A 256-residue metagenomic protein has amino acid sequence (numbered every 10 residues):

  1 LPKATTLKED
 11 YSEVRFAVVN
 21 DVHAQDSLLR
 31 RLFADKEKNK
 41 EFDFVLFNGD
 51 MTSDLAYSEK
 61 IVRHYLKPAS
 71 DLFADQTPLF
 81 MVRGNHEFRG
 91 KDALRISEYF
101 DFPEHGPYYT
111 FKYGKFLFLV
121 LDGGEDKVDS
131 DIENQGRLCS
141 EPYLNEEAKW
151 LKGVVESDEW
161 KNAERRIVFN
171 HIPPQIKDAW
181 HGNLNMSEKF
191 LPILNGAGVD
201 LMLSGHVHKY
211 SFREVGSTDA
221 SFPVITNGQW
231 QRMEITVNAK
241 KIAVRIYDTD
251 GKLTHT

Functional and structural regions predicted by a protein language model:
L1, E59-W160, H181, K189-N195 (+2 more regions): Extended active-site neighborhood of metal-dependent phosphoesterases/phosphodiesterases
L1-V18, H23, K38-N39, N238-T256: Acidic, histidine-bearing metal-coordination/catalytic regions of metal-dependent phosphoesterases
S12-K91: Conserved, compact domain cores that house catalytic/ligand-binding motifs in diverse enzymes and effector modules
F16-R30, S53-A56, K127-Y143, I176-D178: Acidic/histidine-rich helix-loop elements that form or flank divalent-metal/phosphate-binding sites at the catalytic
V18-N20, F44-D50, T77-N85, I167-H171 (+2 more regions): Active-site neighborhood of phospho(di)ester-bond hydrolases with catalytic His/Asp-centered motifs
V22-Q25, M51-D54, N85-R89, K115-F116 (+5 more regions): Solvent-exposed loop/turn segments at secondary-structure junctions within structured extracellular/periplasmic domains
D158-D178: Short acidic, glycine-rich surface-loop motifs adjacent to enzyme active sites
